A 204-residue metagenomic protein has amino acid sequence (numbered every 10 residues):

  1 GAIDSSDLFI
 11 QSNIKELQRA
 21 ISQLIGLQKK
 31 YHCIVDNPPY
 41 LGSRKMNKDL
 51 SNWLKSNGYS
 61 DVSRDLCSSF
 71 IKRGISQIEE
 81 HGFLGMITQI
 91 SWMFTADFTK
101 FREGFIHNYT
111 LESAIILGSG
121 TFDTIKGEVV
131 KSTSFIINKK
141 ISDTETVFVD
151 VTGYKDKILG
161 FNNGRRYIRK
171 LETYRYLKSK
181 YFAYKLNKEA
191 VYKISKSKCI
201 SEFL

Functional and structural regions predicted by a protein language model:
G1-Q77, M86: SAM-dependent nucleic-acid methyltransferase catalytic core
G1-Y31, E112-I115, G120-L204: Polynucleotide-recognition surfaces of large bacterial nucleic-acid defense/processing enzymes
I14, Q18, P38, I90 (+3 more regions): Intrinsically disordered, low-complexity regions
K29-P38, D61-S69, T95-T99, K157-R166 (+1 more regions): Phosphate-binding glycine-rich loops and adjacent basic patches that engage nucleotide phosphates, nucleic-acid
P39-L41, S91-M93, S142: Short, solvent-exposed loop/turn segments at secondary-structure junctions
S43-L50, A96-T99, T146: Short, solvent-exposed loop/turn and secondary-structure capping segments
Y59-S119, S134-F135: Conserved Class I SAM-dependent methyltransferase catalytic core
